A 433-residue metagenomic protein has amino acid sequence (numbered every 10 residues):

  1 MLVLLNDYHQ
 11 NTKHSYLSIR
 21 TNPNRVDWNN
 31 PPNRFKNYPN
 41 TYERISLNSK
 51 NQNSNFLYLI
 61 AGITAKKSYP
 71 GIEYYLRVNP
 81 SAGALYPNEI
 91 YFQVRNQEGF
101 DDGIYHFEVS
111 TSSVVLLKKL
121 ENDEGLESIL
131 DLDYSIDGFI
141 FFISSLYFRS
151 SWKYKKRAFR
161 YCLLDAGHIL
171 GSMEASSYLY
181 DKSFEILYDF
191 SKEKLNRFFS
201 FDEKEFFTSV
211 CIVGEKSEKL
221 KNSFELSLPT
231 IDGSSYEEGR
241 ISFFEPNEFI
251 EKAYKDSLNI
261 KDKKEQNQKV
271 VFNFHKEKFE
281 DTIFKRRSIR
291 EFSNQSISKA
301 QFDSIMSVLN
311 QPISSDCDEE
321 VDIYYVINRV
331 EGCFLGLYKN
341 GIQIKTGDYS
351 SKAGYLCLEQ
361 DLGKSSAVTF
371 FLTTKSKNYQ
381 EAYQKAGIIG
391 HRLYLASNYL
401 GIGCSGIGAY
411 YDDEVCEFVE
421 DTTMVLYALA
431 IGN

Functional and structural regions predicted by a protein language model:
M1-R392, Y399-N433: N-terminal accessory segments that position/regulate proteins before the catalytic core
